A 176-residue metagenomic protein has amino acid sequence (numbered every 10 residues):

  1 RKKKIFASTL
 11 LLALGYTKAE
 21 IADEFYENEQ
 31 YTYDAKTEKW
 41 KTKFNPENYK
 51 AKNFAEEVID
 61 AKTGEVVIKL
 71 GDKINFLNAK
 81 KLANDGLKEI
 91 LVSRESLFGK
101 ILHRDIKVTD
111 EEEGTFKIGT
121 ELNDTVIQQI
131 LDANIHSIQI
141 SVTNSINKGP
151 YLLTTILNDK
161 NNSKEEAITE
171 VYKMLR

Functional and structural regions predicted by a protein language model:
R1-R176: N-terminal non-catalytic structural scaffold regions of very large proteins
